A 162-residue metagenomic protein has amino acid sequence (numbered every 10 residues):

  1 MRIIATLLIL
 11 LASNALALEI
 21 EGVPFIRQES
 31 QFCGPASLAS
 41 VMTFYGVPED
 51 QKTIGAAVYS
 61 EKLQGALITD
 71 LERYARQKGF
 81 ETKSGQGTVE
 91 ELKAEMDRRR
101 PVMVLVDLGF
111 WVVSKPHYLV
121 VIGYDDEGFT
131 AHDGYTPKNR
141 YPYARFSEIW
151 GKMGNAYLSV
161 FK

Functional and structural regions predicted by a protein language model:
R2, L7-I68, V89, L108 (+1 more regions): Active-site-adjacent structural segments surrounding the nucleophilic cysteine of cysteine proteases and isopeptidases
I4, D97, Y124-K162: Noncatalytic regulatory segments and standalone regulatory/sensor domains
L16, R73-R76, I149-G151: Short, conserved catalytic or adaptor-binding loops enriched in Gly and charged residues
K52, T69-L71, E90-E91, A144 (+1 more regions): Generic alpha-helical secondary structure signal
E61-A94: Mid-chain, structured segments of secreted extracytoplasmic proteins
G85-D133, R140: Active-site-adjacent substructure of cysteine-protease-like catalytic cores
